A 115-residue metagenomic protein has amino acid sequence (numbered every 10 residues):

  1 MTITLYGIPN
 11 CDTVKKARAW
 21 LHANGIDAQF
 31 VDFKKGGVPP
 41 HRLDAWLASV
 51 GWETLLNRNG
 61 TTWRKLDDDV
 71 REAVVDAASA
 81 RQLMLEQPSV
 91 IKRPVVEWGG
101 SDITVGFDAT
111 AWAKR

Functional and structural regions predicted by a protein language model:
M1-N24, A28-G36: Local sequence-structure signature of Cys/Sec-based thiol-disulfide redox active-site neighborhoods
F33-R115: Thiol/selenol-based redox catalytic cores and closely related redox-interacting motifs
